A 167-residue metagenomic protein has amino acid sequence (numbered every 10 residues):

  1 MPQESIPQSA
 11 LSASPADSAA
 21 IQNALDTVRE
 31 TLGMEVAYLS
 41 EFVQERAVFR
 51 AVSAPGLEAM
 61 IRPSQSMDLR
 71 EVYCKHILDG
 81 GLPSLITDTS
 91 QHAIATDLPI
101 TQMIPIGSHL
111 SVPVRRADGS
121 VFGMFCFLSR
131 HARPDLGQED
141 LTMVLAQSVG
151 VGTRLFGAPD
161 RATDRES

Functional and structural regions predicted by a protein language model:
M1-A19, E30, T163-S167: Signal-transmission linkers at sensory-effector interfaces
A10, Q22-T31, H76, G80 (+2 more regions): Amphipathic alpha-helical regulatory segments at dimerization interfaces that relay allosteric signals between sensory
S14-V52, I61, R70: Helix-loop-beta substructure at the N-terminus of cytosolic sensory domains that couple signal/ligand detection
V36, C74, S111, M124: Short hydrophobic/aromatic beta-strand element in the GNAT-like acyltransferase core that lines or flanks the acyl-donor
F42, A47, A59-D97: Regulatory sensory and allosteric helical modules in signal-transduction proteins and certain transcription factors
G107-R116: A short, aliphatic-rich beta-strand micro-motif
D118-S129: Sensory beta-strand/linker motifs that couple input domains to effectors
S129-A146, L155-P159: Regulatory loop-to-helix N-cap segments in sensory/regulatory domains that couple ligand/signal detection
